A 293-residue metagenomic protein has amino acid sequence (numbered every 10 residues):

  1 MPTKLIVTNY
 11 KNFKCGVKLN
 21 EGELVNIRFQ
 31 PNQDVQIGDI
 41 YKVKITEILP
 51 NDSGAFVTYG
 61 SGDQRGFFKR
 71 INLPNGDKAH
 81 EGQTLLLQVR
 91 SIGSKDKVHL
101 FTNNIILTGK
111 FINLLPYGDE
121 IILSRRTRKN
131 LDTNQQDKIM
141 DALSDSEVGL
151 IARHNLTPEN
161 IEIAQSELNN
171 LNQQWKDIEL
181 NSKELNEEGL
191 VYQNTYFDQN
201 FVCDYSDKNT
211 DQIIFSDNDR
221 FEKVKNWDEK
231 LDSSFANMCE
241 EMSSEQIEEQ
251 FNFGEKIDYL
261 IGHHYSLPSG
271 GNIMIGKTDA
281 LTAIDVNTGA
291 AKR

Functional and structural regions predicted by a protein language model:
M1-R293: DE-rich acidic low-complexity regions and acidic surface loops
